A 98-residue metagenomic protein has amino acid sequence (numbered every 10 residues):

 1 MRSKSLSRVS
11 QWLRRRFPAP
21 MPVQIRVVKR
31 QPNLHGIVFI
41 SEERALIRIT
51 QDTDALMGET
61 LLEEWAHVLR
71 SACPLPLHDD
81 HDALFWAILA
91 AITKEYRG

Functional and structural regions predicted by a protein language model:
R2-M21: Zn2+-dependent metallopeptidase catalytic core
R2-S5, G58, L62, H81: Hydrophobic (often cysteine-bearing) scaffold residues that line and stabilize catalytic clefts of nucleotide/cofactor
L13, V23-V27, I47-I49, L61-L62: Hydrophobic beta-strand residues in large extracellular and virion-surface proteins
Q24, R44-L46, A72, H78 (+1 more regions): Extended, non-core accessory segments
R26-L46: Catalytic zinc-binding patch centered on the HExxH motif and its immediate surroundings that defines zinc-dependent
A45-L61, L75-P76: Short pre-active-site segment immediately N-terminal to the catalytic Zn-binding motif
T60, E64-V68, A72: Catalytic glutamate of the conserved HExxH
L75-G98: Post-HExxH zinc-binding segment in Zn-dependent metallohydrolases
